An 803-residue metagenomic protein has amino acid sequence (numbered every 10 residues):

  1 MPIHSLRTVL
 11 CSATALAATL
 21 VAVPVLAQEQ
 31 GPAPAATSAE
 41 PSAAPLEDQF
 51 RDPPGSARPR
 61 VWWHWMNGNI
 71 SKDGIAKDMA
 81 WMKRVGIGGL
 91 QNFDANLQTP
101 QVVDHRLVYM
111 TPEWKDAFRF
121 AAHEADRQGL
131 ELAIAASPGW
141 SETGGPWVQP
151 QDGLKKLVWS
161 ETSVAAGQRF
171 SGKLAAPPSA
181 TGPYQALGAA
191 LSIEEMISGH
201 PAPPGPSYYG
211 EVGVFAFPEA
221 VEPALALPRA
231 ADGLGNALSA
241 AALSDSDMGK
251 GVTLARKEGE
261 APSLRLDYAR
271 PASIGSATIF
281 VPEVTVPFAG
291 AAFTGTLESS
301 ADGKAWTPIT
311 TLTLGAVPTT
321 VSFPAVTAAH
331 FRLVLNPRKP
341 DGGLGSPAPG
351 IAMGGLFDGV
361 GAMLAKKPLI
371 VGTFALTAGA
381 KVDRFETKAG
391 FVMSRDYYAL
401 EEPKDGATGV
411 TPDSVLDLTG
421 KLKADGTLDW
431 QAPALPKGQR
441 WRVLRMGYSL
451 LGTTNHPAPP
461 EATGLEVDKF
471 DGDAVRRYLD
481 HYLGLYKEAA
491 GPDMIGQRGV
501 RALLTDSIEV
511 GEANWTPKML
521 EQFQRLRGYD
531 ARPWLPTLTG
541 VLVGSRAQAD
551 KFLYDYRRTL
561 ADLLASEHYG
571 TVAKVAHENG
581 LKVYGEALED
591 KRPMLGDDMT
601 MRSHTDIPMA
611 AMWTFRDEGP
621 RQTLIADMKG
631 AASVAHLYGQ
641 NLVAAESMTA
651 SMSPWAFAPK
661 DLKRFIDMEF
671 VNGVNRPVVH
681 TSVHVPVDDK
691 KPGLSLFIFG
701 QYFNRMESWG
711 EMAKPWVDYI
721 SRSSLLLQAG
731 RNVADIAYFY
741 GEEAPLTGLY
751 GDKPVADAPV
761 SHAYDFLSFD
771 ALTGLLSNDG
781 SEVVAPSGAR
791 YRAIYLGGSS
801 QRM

Functional and structural regions predicted by a protein language model:
P2-L26: Gram-negative bacterial Sec-dependent N-terminal signal peptides
V25-E29, A35: Boundary at the C-terminal end of the N-terminal hydrophobic targeting segment
P34-A43: N-terminal low-complexity, Pro/Thr/Ser-rich intrinsically disordered segments that act as propeptides or flexible
S42-G89: Mature N-terminal segment immediately following signal peptide/propeptide cleavage in secreted/periplasmic
G55-H64, L97-V103, G452-V467: Acidic/histidine-rich, surface-exposed loop or edge segments in extracytoplasmic proteins
P59, A76, P100, R106-W140 (+11 more regions): Carbohydrate-binding surfaces of carbohydrate-active enzymes
G145-D245, G345-E488: Catalytic and substrate-binding clefts that recognize carbohydrates or anionic sugar/phosphate headgroups
A242-A305, G315-L400, S507: Aromatic, loop-rich ligand-recognition surfaces of beta-strand-rich domains
